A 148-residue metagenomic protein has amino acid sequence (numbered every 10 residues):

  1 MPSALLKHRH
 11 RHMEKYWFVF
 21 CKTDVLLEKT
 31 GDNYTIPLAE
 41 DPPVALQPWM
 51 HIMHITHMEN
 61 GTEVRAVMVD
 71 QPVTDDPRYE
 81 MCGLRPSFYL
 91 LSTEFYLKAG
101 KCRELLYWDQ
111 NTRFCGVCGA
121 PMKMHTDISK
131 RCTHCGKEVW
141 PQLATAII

Functional and structural regions predicted by a protein language model:
M1-S92: N-terminal alpha-helical interaction blocks
P2, Y89, L97-K98, T133-G136: Short secondary-structure boundary micro-motifs
K7, K15, K22, K29 (+4 more regions): Context-gated lysine
D32, P43-A45, P86, T93-F95 (+3 more regions): A short linear-motif detector with a strong N-terminal bias
T74-V117: A gly/proline- and charged-residue-enriched helix-loop-helix capping module
G100-I148: Cys/His-rich short segments
